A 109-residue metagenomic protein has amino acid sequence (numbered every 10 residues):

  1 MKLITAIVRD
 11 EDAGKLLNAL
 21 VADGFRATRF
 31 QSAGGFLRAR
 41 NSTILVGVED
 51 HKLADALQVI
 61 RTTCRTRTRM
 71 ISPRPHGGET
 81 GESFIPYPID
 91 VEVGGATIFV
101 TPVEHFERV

Functional and structural regions predicted by a protein language model:
M1-V109: Positively charged, small/polar-rich N-terminal and surface patches that mediate targeting and assembly and bind
